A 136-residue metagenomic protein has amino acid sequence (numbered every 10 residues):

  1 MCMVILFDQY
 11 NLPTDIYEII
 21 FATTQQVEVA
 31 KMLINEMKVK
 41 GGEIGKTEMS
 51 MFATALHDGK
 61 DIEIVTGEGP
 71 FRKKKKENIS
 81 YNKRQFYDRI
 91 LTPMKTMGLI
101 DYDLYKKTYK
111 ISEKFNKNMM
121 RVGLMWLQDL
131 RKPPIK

Functional and structural regions predicted by a protein language model:
M1-G42: Long, low-complexity, charged/polar intrinsically disordered regions in eukaryotic proteins
G45-K75: DNA-recognition alpha helix
E77-M97: Short amphipathic alpha-helical interaction segments
D103-Y105: Structural motif
K107-S112: Minor-groove-contacting beta-hairpin "wing" of winged helix-turn-helix DNA-binding domains
K114-K136: Short, amphipathic alpha-helical interaction segments positioned at domain boundaries
